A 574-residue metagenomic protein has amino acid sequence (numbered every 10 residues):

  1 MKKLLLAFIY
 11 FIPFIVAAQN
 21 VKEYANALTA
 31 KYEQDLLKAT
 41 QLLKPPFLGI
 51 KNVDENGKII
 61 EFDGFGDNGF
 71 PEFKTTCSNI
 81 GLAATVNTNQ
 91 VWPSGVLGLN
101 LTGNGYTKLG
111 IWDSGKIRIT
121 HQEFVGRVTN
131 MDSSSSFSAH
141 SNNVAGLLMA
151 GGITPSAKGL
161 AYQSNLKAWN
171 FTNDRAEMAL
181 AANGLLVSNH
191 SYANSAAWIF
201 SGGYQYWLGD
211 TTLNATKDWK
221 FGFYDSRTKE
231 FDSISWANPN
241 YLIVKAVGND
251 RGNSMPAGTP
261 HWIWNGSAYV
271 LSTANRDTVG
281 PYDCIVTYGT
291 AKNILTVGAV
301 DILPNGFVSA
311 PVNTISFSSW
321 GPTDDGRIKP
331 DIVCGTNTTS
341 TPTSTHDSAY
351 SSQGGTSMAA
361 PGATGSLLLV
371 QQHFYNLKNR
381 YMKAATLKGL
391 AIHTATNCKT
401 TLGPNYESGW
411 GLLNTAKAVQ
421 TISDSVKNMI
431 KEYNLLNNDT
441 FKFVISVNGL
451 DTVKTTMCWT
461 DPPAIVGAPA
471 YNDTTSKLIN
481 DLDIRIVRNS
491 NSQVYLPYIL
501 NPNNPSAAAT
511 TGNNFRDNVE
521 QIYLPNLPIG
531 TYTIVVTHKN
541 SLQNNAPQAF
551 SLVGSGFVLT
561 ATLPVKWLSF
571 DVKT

Functional and structural regions predicted by a protein language model:
Q19-V21, N79-S188, A193-Y204, W236-L242 (+8 more regions): Subtilisin-like serine protease catalytic core
Y24, T29-I111, T129-F137, N173-D174 (+4 more regions): N-terminal domain-start motif of subtilase-like serine proteases
A168, Q372-G449, N545: C-terminal subdomain of the subtilisin-like protease fold in secreted/lumenal serine endopeptidases
T228, A246-K292, G298-K329, S340-G354 (+3 more regions): Active-site-adjacent substrate-recognition loops and nearby beta-strands within hydrolase catalytic domains
I332-T401: Hydrolase catalytic cores
T386-K388, F441, N472-L478, R485-R488 (+1 more regions): C-terminal edge strands of extracellular/lumenal beta-sandwich accessory domains
W410-N480, L552-A561: Secreted peptidase-domain scaffold signal
T475-R516: Surface-exposed beta-strand/loop patches in noncatalytic accessory domains and peripheral targeting/linker segments
